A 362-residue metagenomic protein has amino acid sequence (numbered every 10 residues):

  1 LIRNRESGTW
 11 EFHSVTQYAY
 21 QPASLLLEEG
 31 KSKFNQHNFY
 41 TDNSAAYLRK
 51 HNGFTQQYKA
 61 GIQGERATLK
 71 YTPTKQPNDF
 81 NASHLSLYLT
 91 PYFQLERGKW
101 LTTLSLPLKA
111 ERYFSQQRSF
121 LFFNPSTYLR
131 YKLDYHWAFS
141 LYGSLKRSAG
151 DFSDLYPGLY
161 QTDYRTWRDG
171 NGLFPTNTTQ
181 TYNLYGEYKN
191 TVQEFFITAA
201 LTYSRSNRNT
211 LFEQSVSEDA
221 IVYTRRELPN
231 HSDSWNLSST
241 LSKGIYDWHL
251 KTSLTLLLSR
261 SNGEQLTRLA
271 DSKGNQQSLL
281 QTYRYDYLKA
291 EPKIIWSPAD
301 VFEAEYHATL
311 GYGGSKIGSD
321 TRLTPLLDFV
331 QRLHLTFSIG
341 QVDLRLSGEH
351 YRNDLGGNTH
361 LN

Functional and structural regions predicted by a protein language model:
I2-N362: Exposed, low-structure sequence patches enriched in small/polar residues
